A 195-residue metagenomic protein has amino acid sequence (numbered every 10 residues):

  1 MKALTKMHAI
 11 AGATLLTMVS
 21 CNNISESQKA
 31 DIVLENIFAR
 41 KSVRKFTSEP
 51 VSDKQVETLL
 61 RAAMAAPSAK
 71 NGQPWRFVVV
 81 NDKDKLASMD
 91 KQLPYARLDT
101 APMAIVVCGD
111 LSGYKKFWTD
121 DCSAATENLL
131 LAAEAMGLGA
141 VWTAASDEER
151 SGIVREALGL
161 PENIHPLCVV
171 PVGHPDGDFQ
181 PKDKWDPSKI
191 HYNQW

Functional and structural regions predicted by a protein language model:
K2-A11, T17-W195: Acidic, surface-exposed loops and disordered segments
